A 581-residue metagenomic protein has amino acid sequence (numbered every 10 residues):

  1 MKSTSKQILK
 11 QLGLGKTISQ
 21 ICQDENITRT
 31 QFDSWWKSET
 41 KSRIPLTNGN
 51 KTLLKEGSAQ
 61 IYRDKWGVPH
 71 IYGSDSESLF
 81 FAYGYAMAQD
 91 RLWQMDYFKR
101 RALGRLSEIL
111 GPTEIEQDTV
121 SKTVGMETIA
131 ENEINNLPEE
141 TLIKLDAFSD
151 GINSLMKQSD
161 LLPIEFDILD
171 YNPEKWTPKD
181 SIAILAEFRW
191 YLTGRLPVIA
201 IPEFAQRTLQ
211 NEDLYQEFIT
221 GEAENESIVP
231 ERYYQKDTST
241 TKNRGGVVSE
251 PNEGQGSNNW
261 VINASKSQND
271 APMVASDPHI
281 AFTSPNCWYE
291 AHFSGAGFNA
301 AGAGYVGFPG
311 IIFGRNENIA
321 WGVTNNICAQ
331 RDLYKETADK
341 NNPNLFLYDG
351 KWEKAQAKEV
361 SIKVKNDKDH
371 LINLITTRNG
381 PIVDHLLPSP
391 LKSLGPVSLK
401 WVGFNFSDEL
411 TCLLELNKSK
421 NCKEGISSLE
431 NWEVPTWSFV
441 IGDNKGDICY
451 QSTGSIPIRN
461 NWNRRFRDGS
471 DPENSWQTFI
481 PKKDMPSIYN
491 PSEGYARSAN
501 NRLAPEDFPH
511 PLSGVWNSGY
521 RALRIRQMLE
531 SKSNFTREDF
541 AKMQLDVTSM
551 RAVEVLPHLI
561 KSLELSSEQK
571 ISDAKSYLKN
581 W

Functional and structural regions predicted by a protein language model:
M1-M273, P278, S284, G302: Substrate-recognition/specificity elements adjacent to catalytic centers across diverse enzyme folds
G67, I152, D277, W321 (+3 more regions): Conserved structural-core and active-site-/substrate-pathway-adjacent residues in large, well-folded domains of enzymes
L79-A82, A130-L142, K400, L410-L416 (+4 more regions): Second-shell loop/turn segments in exported
A102, M126, A130, T141-K144 (+9 more regions): Stable alpha-helical elements in mature extracytoplasmic
N135-E165, S265, D270, H279-A281 (+5 more regions): Structured, non-membrane catalytic/scaffold regions adjacent to prosthetic-group chemistry
P202, S407, K420-I426, N431-E433 (+1 more regions): Ordered core of a single globular domain
G254-N258, F293-G310, G314-I319, V323-W476: Glycine- and hydrophobic-rich flexible loops that cap the catalytic core of alpha/beta enzyme folds
P388-S389, N431-K532, S566: Hydrophobic alpha-helical segments
